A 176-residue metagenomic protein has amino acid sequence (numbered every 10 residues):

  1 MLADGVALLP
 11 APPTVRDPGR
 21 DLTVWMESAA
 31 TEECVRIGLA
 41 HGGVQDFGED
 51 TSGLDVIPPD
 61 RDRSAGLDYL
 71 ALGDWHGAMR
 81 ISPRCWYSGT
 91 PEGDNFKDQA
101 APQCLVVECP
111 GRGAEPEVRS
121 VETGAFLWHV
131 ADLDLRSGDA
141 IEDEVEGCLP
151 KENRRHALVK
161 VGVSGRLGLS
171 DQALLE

Functional and structural regions predicted by a protein language model:
M1-W86, T90-N95, A101: His/Asp/Glu-rich metal-coordinating catalytic cores of metallo-dependent phosphodiesterases/hydrolases acting on
C109-E176: Accessory, non-catalytic peripheral segments of nucleic-acid enzymes
